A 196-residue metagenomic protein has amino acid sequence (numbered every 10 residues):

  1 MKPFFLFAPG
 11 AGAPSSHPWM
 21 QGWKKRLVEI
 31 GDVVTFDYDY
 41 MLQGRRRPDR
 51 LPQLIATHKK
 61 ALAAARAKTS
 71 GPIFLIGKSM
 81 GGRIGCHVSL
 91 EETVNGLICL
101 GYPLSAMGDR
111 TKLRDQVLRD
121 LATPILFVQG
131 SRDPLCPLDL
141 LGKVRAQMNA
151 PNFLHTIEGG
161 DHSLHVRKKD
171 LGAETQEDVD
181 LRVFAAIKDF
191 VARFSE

Functional and structural regions predicted by a protein language model:
K2-I73, I84, S89, L164-G172: Serine-hydrolase catalytic machinery in alpha/beta-hydrolase-like enzymes
G10, Y38-D39, C99-M107, G130: Active-site nucleophile loop of the alpha/beta-hydrolase fold
A11, S131-D133, G159-D161: Acidic beta-to-alpha connecting loop that harbors the catalytic carboxylate
S16, P134-L140: Conserved alpha/beta-hydrolase "acid-adjacent" motif
D32-V34, Q147-K168: Catalytic histidine neighborhood in serine/cysteine hydrolases with alpha/beta-hydrolase-type architecture
H58, G160, K169-E196: Catalytic active-site module of serine/aspartate enzymes centered on a nucleophile-bearing elbow/loop
H58-D120: Primarily recognizes the serine-hydrolase "nucleophile elbow" in alpha/beta-hydrolase and SGNH/GDSL folds
L121-A122, F127-Q129, D133: Short beta-strand/loop motif that positions the catalytic acidic residue of the alpha/beta-hydrolase fold
